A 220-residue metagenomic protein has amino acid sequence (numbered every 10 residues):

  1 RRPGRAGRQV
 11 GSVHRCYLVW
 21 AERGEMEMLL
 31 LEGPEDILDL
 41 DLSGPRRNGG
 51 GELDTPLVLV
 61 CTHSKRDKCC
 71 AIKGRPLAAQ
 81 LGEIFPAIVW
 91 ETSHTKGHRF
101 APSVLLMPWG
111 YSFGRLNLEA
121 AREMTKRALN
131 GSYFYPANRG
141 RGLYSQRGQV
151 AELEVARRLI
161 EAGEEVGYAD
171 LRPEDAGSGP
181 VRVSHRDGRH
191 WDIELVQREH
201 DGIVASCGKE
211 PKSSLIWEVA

Functional and structural regions predicted by a protein language model:
R1-A220: Histidine/cysteine-enriched polar flanking segments
